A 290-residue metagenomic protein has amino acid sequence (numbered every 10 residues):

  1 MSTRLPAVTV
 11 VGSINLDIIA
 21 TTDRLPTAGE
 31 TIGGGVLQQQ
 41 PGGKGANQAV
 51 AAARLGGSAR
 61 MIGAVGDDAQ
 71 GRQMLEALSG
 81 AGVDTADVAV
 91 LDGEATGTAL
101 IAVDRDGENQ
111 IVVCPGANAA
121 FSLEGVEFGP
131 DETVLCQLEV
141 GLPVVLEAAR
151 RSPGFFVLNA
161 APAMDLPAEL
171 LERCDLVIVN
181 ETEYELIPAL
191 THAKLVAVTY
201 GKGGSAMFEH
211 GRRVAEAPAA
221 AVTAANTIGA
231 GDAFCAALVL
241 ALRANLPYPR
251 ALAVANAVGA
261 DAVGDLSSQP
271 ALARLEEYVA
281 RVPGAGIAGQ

Functional and structural regions predicted by a protein language model:
M1-A64, G71-R72, A224, G289-Q290: Glycine-rich phosphate/adenosyl-contacting loop at the front of the ribokinase-like
M1-I14, R60, L75-V90, I101-V214 (+1 more regions): Ribokinase/PfkB-type carbohydrate-kinase core domain
S2-V8, A189-Q290: Conserved phosphate-binding/catalytic region of the ribokinase-like
L16, R54, V83, R105 (+4 more regions): Generic secondary-structure signature for well-ordered alpha-helical cores
D92-E94: Short, glycine-/polar-rich solvent-exposed loops and beta-turns at beta-strand/coil boundaries
T96-A99: Short alpha-helix plus adjacent loop in nuclease-associated cores
